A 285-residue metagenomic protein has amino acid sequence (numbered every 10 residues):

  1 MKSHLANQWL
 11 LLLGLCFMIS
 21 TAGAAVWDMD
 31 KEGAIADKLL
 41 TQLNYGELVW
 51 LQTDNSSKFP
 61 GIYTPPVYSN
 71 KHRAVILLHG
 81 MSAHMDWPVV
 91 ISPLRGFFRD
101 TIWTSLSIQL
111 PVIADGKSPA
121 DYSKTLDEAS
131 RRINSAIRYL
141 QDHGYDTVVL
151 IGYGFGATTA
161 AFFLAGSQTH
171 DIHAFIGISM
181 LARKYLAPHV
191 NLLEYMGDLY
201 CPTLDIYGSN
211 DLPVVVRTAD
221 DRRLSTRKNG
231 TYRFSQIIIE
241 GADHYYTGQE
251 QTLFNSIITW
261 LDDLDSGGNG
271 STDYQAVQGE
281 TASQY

Functional and structural regions predicted by a protein language model:
A25-Y68: N-terminal cap/lid segment of alpha/beta-hydrolase-fold proteins
P66-T101: Short, surface-exposed "cap/lid" segments of acyl-processing enzymes
A83, Q109-K124: Cap/lid segment of the alpha/beta-hydrolase catalytic domain
R95, R99-G116: Conserved alpha/beta-hydrolase
P119-H143: Alpha/beta-hydrolase active-site loop
Y139-D198: Primarily recognizes the serine-hydrolase "nucleophile elbow" in alpha/beta-hydrolase and SGNH/GDSL folds
A174, S179-I238: The feature captures the conserved acid-bearing segment of alpha/beta-hydrolase catalytic domains
T231-Y285: C-terminal catalytic histidine-bearing segment of alpha/beta-hydrolase fold enzymes
